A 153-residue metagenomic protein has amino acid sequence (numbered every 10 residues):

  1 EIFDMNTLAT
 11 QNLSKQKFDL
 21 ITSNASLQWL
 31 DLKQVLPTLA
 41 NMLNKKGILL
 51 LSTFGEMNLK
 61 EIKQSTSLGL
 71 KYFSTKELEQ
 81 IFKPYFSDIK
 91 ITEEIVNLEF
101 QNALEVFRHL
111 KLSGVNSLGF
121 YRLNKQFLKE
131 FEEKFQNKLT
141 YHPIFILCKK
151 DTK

Functional and structural regions predicted by a protein language model:
E1-Q11: Conserved SAM-binding strand-loop segment of SAM-dependent methyltransferases
Q11-I21: A short acidic, Gly/Pro-enriched loop at the edge of an enzyme's catalytic core that lines a small-molecule cofactor
D19-K33: A short SAM/SAH-binding and catalytic strip from SAM-dependent methyltransferases
L27-L30, P37-T38, F82: Eukaryote-skewed repeat-based solenoidal scaffolds used as protein-protein interaction platforms, primarily
K33-I48: A short glycine-rich, Lys/Arg-flanked "PGG" loop and its adjoining helix->strand segment in the class I
K46-N102, N116-K125: Conserved catalytic/acceptor-binding region of the Class I
F73, K90-K153: Conserved Class I S-adenosyl-L-methionine
